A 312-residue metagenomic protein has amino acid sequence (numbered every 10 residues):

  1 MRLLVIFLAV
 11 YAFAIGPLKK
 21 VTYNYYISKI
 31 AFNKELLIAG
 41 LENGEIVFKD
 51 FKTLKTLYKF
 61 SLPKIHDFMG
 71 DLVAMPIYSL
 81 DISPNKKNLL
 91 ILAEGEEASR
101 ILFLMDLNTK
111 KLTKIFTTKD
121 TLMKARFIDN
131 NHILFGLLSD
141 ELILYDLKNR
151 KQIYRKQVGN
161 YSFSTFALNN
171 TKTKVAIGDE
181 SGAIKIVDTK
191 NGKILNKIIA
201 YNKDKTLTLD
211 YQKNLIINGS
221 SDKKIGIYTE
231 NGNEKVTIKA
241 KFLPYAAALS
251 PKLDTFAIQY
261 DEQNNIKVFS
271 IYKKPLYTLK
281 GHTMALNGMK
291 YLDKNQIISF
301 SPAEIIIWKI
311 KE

Functional and structural regions predicted by a protein language model:
G16-T22, K55-G70, K111-F116, K151-Q157 (+3 more regions): A short beta-strand motif characteristic of beta-propeller blades
K19-I46: Beta-strand-rich domains and repeat architectures in extracellular enzymes and scaffolds, especially beta-propellers
S28-I30, L80, A125, F166-L168 (+3 more regions): Hydrophobic core register within WD40 beta-propeller blades
F32-K34, P84-N85, I128-N130, N170-T171 (+3 more regions): Residue-level detector of Asp-centered blade-edge/turn motifs that repeat once per structural unit in beta-propeller
L37, L89-L90, I133-L134, V175 (+3 more regions): Hydrophobic beta-strand positions that form the internal "hydrophobic ladder" of WD40/Gbeta-like beta-propeller blades
V47, F103, I143, K185 (+3 more regions): WD40 beta-propeller blade core
F51-L54, D106-K110, D146-R150, D188-G192 (+3 more regions): Short loop/turn segments that connect beta-strands within beta-propeller blades
T283-E312: Blade-level signature of beta-propeller repeat domains, shared across WD40, Kelch, NHL, RCC1 and BNR/Asp-box propellers
